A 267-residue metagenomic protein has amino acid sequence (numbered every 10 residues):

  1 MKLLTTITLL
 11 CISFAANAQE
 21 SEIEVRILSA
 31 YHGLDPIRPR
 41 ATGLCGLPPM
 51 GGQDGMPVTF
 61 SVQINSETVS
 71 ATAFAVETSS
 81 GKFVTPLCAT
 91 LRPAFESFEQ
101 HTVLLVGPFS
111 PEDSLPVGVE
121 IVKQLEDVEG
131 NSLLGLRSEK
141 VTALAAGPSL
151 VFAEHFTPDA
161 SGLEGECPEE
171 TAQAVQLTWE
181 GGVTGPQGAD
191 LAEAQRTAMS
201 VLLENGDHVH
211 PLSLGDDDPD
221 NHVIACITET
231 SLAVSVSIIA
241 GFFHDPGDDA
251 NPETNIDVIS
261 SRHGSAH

Functional and structural regions predicted by a protein language model:
M1-T8: Sec-dependent signal peptide recognition, specifically the positively charged N-region followed immediately by
S13-A16: N-terminal signal peptide c-region/cleavage motif recognized by signal peptidases
Q19-H267: Non-catalytic beta-sheet/beta-sandwich ligand-binding modules that flank or precede catalytic cores
